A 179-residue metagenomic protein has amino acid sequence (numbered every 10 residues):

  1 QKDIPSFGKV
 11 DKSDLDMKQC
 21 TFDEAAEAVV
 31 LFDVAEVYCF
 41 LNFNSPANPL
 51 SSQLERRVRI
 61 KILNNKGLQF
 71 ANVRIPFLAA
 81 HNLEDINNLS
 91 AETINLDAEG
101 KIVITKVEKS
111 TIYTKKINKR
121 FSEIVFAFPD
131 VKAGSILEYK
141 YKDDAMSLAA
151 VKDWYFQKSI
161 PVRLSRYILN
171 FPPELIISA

Functional and structural regions predicted by a protein language model:
Q1-A179: Beta-strand-rich, non-transmembrane domain signature
